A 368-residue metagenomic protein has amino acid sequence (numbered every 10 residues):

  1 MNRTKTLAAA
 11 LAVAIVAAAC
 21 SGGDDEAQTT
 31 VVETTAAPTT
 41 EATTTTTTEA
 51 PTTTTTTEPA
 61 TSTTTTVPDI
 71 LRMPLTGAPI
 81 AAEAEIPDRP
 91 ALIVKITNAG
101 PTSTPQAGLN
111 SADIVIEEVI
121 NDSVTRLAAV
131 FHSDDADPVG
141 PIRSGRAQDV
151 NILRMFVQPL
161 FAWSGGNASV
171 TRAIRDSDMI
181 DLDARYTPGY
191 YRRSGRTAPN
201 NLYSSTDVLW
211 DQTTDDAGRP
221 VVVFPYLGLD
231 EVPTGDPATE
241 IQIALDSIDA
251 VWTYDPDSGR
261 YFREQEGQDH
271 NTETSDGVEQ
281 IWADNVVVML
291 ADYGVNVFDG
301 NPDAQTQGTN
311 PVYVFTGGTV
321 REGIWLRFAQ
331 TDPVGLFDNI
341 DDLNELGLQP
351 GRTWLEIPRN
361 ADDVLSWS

Functional and structural regions predicted by a protein language model:
M1-A8: Bacterial N-terminal signal peptides that target proteins for export
T4, E26-A27: Intrinsic disorder/low-complexity detector
V16-A19: C-terminal motif of bacterial Sec signal peptides marking the signal peptidase cleavage site
S21-D24: Bacterial signal peptide processing site
A27-V67: Extracellular mucin-like PTS domains
S62, V67-I114, N121-S368: A surface/extracellular/periplasmic glyco- and lipid-processing/surface-interacting theme
